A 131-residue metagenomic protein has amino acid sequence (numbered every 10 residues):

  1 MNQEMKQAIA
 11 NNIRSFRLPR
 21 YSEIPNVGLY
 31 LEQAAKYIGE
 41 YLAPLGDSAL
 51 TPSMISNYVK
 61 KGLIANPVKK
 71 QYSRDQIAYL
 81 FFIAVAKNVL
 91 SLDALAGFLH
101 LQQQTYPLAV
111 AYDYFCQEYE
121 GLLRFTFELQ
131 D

Functional and structural regions predicted by a protein language model:
M1-Q103: Basic helix-turn-helix/winged-helix DNA-binding cores and closely related short helical interaction motifs
L101, T105-D131: Intrinsically disordered, low-complexity, charge-dense segments enriched in Lys/Arg and Glu/Asp interspersed
